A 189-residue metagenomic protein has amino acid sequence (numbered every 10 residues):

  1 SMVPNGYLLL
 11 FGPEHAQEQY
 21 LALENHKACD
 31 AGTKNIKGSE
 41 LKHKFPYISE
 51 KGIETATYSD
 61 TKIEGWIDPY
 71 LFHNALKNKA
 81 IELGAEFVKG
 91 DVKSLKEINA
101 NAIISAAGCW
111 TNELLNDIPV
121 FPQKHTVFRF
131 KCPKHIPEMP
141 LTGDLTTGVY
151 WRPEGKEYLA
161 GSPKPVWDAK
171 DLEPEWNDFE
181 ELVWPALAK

Functional and structural regions predicted by a protein language model:
S1-K44, G148-Y150: Dinucleotide-binding Rossmann-like beta1-alpha1 core, especially the glycine-rich loop that anchors the ADP
L8, A31, Q123-F128, M139 (+2 more regions): Small-molecule pocket liners
L9-E18, S59-N78, E173-F179: Short beta-strand to alpha-helix junction loop
A16-L23, G38, F72-H73, T111 (+1 more regions): A general structural signal for well-ordered alpha-helical segments in protein cores
G38-F45, P122-Q123, N177-K189: Flavin (FAD/FMN) cofactor-binding core of flavoprotein oxidoreductases
S59-K93, I98-A102, A106: Helical element adjacent to the flavin cofactor pocket in flavoenzyme catalytic cores
A100-P140: Central helical "cap/lid" subdomain
C132-K189: Active-site lid/adjacent beta-loop-alpha segment flanking the redox-cofactor pocket in flavoenzymes
